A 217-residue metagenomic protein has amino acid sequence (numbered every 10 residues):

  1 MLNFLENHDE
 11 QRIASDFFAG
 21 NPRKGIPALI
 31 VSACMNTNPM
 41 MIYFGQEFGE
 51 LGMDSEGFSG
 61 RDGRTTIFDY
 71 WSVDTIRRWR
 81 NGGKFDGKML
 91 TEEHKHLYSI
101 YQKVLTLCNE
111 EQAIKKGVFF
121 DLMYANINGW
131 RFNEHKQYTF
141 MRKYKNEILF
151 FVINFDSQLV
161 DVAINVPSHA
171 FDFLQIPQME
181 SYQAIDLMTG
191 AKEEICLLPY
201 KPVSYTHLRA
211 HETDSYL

Functional and structural regions predicted by a protein language model:
M1-N7, R12-Y182: Loop/helix patches that line or flank the sugar-binding groove of alpha-linked glycan CAZymes
I185-Y205: Solvent-exposed beta-strand/loop surfaces of large extracellular or lumenal domains
T206-T213: Conserved small/polar residues in nucleotide/adenosyl-binding loops
